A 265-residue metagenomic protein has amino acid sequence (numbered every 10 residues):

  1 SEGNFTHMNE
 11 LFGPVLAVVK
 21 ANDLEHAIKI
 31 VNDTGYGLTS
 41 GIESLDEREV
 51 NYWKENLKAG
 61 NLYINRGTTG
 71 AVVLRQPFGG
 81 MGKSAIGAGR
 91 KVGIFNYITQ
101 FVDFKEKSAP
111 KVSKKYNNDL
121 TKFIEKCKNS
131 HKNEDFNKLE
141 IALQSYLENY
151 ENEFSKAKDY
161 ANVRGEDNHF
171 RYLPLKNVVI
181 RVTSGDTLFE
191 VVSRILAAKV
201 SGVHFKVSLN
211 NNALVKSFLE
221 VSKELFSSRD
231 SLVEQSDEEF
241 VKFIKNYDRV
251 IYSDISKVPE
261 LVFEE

Functional and structural regions predicted by a protein language model:
S1-K156, R164-E265: Conserved C-terminal structural/oligomerization subdomain of aldehyde/semialdehyde dehydrogenase
A161: Conserved beta-loop-alpha segment that forms the PLP phosphate-binding cup at the N-terminus of a helix
